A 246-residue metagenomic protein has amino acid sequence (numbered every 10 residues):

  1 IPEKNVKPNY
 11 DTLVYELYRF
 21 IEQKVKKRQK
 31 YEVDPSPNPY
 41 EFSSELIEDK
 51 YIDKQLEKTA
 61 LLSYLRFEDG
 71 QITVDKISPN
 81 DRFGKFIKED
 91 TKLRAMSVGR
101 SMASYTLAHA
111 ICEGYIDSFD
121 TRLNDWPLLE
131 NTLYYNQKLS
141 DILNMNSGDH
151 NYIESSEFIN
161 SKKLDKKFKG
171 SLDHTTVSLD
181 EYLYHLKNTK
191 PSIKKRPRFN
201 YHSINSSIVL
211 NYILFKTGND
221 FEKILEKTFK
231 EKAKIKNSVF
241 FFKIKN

Functional and structural regions predicted by a protein language model:
I1-I87, G114-D117, N144: N-terminal leader/targeting segments and the immediately adjacent pre-domain N-terminus
G70, K92-F119, I142, V209-I213: Active-site SXXK
Q71-K76, N124, F158-K194, N219-S238: Short, charged, amphipathic alpha-helices and their helix-cap/turn boundaries
D75-I77, A108, I153-E157: Short, solvent-exposed loop/turn and secondary-structure capping segments
D81-E89, Y184-I193, K245: Short glycine/proline-rich turn/loop motifs
E89-R94, L128-E130, S192-F199, L210-K216: Second-shell loop/turn segments in exported
R94-M102, Y134-Q137, F199-S207: Aromatic- and histidine-enriched alpha-helix N-cap/loop-to-helix transition segments that scaffold the rims
E113-E154, N188-P191, I204, T217-N246: Active-site helix/loop module of the DD-peptidase/beta-lactamase fold, centered on the serine-lysine SxxK catalytic
